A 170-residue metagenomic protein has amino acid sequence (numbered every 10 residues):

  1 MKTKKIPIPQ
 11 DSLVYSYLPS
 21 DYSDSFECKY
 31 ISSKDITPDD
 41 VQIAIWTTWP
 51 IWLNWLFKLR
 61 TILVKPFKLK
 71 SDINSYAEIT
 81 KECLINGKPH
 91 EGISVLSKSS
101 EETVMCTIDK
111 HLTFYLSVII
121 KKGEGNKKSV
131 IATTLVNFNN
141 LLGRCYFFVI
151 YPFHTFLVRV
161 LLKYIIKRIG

Functional and structural regions predicted by a protein language model:
M1-S75: Hydrophobic ligand-binding cavity/cleft-lining segments
I6-I8, I62-F67, E78-E82, T133 (+2 more regions): Low-complexity, flexible helical/coil segments
S23-E27, E102, S129-I131: Intrinsic-disorder/low-complexity, polar/charged segments enriched in Ser/Thr/Lys/Arg/Asp/Glu/Gln
F57-T61, D72-Y76, G125-K127, T134-F138 (+1 more regions): Short C-terminal domain-edge/linker segments immediately following a structured domain
K68-G92: Helix-adjacent hinge/juxtasegments
L84-E124: Hydrophobic-ligand binding "helix-grip"
K110-F148: Beta-strand/loop substructures that line and gate deep hydrophobic ligand-binding cavities in soluble
Y146-G170: A conserved amphipathic terminal alpha-helix motif
